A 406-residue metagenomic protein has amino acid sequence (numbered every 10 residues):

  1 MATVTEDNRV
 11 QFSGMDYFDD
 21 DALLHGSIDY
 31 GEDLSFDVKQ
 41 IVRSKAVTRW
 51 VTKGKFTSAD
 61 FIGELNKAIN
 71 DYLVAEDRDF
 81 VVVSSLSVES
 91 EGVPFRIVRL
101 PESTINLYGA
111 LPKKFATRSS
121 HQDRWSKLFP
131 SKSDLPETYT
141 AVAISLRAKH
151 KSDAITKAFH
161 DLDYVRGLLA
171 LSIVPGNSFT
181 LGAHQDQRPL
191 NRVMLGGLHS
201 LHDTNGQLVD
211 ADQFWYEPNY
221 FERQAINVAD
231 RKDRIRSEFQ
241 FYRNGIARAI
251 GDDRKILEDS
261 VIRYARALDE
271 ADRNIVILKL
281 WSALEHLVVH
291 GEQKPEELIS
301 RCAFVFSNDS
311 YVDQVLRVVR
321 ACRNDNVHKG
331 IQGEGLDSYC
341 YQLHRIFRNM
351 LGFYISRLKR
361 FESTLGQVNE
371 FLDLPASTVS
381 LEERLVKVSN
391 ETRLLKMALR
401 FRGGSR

Functional and structural regions predicted by a protein language model:
M1-H25: Charged, amphipathic alpha-helical stretches
L24-H25, D29-I275, L358-R406: Charged, non-catalytic interaction/linker regions at domain boundaries that couple catalytic cores to substrate
A158-L169, L284, L343-Y354: Short amphipathic C-terminal alpha-helix that caps PH/PH-like domains
L257-S260, V276-L280, L284, V312 (+2 more regions): Short runs of predominantly hydrophobic/aromatic residues within well-ordered alpha helices that form helix-helix
A267, A271, L284-G291, V305-F306 (+3 more regions): Generic structural signal for hydrophobic core residues of well-folded globular domains
I277-S310: Flexible secondary-structure boundary motifs
E292, N324-I331, G352-S363: Charged/polar positions within long, soluble alpha-helices
S310-C340, H344, R348-N349: Histidine-centered, metal-coordinating catalytic motifs and their short helical/loop contexts
